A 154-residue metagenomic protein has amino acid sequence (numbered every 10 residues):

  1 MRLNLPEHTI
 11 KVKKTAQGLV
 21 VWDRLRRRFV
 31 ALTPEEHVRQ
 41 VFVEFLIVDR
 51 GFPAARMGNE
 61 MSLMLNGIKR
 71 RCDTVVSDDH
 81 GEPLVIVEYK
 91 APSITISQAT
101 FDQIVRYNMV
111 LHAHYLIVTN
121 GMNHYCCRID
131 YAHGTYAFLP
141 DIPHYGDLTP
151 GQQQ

Functional and structural regions predicted by a protein language model:
M1-Y115, M122-Q154: A short, conserved, highly charged catalytic patch centered on acidic carboxylates
